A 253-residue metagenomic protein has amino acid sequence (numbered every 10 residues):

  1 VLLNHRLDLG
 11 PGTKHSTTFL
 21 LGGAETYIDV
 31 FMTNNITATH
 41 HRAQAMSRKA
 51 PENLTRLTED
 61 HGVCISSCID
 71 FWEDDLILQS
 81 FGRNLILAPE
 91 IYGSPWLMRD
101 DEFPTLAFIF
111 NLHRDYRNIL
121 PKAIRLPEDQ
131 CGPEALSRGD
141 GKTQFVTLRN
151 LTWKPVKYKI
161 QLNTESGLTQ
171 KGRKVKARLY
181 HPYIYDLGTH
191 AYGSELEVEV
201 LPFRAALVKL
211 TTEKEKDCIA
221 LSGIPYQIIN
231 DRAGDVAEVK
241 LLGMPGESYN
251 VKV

Functional and structural regions predicted by a protein language model:
V1-Y185, E195-L207: Active-site-proximal substrate-binding groove within the catalytic cores of carbohydrate-active enzymes
R117-C131, H181-V253: Non-catalytic C-terminal accessory domains or segments of carbohydrate-active enzymes
